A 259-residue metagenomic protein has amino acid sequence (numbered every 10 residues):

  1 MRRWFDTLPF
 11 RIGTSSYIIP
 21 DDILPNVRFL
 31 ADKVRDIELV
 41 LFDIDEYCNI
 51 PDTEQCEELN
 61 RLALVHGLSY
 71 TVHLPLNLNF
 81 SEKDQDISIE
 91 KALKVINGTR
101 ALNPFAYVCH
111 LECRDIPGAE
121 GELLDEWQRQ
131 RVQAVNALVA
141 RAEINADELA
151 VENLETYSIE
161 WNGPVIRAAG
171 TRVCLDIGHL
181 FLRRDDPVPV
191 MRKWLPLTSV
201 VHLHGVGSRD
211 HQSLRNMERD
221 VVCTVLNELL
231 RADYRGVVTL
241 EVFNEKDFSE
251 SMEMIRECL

Functional and structural regions predicted by a protein language model:
M1-L74, L78-N97: N-terminal pre-domain/capping segments
M1-R11, P25-V27, S81, N136 (+2 more regions): Histidine-acidic metal/acid-base catalytic patches
F10-S16, R35-L39, Y70-L74, Y107-C109 (+4 more regions): Hydrophobic faces of well-ordered beta-strands that scaffold small-molecule active sites in alpha/beta enzyme cores
S15-P25, F42-Q55, L78-S88, D115-P117 (+4 more regions): Acidic-and-aromatic substrate-binding clefts and catalytic sites of carbohydrate-active enzymes
D22-N26, E58-L62, E122-Q130, E152-T156 (+2 more regions): Short acidic/polar alpha-helix capping motifs at helix-coil junctions
N26-V34, P51-T71, E90-N103, A140-I144 (+4 more regions): Acidic (Asp/Glu)-rich catalytic clusters
D43-C48, G67-T71, A101-F105, L180-R184 (+2 more regions): Short C-terminal domain-edge/linker segments immediately following a structured domain
S81-R172, R235: Active-site acidic/histidine proton-transfer and metal-coordination neighborhood in alpha/beta enzyme cores
